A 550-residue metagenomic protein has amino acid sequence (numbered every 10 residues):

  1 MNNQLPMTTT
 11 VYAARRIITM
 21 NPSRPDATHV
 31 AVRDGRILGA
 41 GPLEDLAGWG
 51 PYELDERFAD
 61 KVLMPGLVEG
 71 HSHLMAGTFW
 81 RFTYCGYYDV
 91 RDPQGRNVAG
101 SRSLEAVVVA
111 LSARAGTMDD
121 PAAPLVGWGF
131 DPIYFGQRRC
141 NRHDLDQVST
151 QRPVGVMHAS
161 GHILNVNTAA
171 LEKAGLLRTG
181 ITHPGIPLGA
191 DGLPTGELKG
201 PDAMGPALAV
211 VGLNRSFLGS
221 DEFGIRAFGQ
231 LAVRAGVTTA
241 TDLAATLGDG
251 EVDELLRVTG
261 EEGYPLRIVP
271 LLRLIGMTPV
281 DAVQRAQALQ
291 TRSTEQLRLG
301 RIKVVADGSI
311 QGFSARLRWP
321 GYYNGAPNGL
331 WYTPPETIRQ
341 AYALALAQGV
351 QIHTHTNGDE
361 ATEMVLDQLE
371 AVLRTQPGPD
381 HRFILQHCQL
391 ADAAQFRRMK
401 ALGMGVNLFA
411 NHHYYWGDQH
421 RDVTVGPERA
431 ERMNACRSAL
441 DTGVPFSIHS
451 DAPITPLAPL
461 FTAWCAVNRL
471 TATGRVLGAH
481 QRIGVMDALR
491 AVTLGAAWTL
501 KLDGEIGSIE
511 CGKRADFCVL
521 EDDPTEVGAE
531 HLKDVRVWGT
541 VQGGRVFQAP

Functional and structural regions predicted by a protein language model:
M1-T8, P550: Basic/polar N-terminal segments that are highly enriched at the extreme N-terminus, encompassing both cleavable
T8-A14, I18, P22-R33, I37-R285 (+9 more regions): Divalent metal-binding segments
N167, G236, L299, G308 (+6 more regions): Conserved, mostly hydrophobic/aromatic
G263-K303, P334, R382-A393, Q419-F446: Phosphate/diphosphate-binding loops
R292, A401-G403: Structural alpha-helical segments in enzyme catalytic/regulatory domains
Q296-S314, M404-Y414: Non-cysteine beta-strand/loop elements that form the S-adenosyl-L-methionine
A343-H353, E360-F383, H387-C388, A393 (+3 more regions): His/Asp/Glu-enriched, well-ordered alpha-helical/loop segment that forms or immediately abuts the divalent-metal
V537-P550: Short peripheral tails and domain-boundary helices/loops at the edges of structured domains
